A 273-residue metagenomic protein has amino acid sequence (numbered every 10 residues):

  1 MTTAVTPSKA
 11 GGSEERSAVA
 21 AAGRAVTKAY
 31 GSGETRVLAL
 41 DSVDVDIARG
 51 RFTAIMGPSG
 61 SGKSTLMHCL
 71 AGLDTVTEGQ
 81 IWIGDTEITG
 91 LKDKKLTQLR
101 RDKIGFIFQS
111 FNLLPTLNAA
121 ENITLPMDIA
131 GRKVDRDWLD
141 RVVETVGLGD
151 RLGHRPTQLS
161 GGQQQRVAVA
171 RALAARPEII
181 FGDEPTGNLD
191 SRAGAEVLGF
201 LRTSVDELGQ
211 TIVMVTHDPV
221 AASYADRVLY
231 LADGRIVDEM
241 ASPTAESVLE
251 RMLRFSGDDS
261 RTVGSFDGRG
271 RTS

Functional and structural regions predicted by a protein language model:
T2, S223, D258-S260: Compact Cys/His-rich metal-coordination microdomains
T2-E15: Pre-NBD coupling/linker segments of ABC/ABC-like ATPases
A18-A225, L231: ABC family nucleotide-binding domain
R235-D259: Conserved beta-strand-loop-alpha-helix hinge in the C-terminal portion of ABC ATPase nucleotide-binding domains
R269-S273: Long, low-complexity, intrinsically disordered segments
